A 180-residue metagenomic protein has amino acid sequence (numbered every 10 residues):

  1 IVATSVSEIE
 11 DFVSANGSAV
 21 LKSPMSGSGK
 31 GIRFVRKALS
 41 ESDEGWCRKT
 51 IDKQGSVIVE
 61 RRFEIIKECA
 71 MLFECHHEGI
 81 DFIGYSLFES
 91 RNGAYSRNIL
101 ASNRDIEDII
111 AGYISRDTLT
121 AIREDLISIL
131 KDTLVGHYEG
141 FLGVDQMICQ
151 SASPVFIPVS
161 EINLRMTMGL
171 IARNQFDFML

Functional and structural regions predicted by a protein language model:
I1-S14: Conserved N-proximal alpha/beta basic substrate-recognition cap immediately N-terminal to, or forming the N-lobe
V2-A3, S18-W46, E68-A70, N92-I110: Glycine-rich phosphate-binding loop of ATP-grasp-fold ATP-dependent ligases
G17, S42-R97, M147-V159, T167: Phosphate-binding site of ATP-dependent enzymes
L21, V144, S160: Active-site flanking residues adjacent to catalytic metal/cofactor-binding acidic residues
G29, A152, M168, A172: Active-site-proximal flexible loops/turns
F34, F156-V159, A172-Q175: Nucleic-acid 5′ end/cap handling module spanning
D52-Q54, R61, Y95-P154: A long amphipathic alpha-helix within ATP-dependent nucleotide-binding catalytic cores
L126, T133, R165-L180: Active-site "cap" helix and flanking loop/linker of ATP-utilizing ligase/carboxylase catalytic domains
